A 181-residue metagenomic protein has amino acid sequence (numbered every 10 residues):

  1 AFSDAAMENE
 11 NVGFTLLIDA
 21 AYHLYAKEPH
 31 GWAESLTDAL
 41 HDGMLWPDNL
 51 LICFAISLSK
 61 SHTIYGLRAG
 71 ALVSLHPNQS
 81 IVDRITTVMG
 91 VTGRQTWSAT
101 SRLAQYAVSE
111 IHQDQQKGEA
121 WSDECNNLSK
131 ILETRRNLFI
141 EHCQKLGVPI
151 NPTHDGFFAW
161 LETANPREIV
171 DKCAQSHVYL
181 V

Functional and structural regions predicted by a protein language model:
A1-V181: PLP-dependent class I/II
